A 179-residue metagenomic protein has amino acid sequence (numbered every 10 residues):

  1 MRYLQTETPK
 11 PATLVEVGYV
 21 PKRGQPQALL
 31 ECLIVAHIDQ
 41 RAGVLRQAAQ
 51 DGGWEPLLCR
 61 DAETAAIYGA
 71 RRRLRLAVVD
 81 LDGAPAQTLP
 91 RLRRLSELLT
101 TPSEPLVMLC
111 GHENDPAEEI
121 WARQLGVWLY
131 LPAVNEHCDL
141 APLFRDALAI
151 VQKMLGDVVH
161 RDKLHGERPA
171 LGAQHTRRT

Functional and structural regions predicted by a protein language model:
M1-A48, L143-T179: Non-catalytic signal-transmission and effector/linker regions of two-component phosphorelay proteins
I34-D39, R60, V79-G83, C110-E113: Structural motif
G53-D61: Short hydrophobic/Thr-rich beta-strand motif most characteristic of the beta2 strand and flanking loop of CheY-like
R60-L76: Acidic, metal-coordinating helix/loop segments flanking the phosphotransfer/catalytic sites of two-component signaling
R75-P102: Conserved phosphotransfer microenvironments
P102-N114: A short, hydrophobic beta-strand element within the central beta-sheet of small alpha/beta folds
N114-Y130: Alpha4 helix (beta4-alpha4-beta5 surface) of REC/receiver domains from two-component response regulators
N135-F144: C-terminal output helix
